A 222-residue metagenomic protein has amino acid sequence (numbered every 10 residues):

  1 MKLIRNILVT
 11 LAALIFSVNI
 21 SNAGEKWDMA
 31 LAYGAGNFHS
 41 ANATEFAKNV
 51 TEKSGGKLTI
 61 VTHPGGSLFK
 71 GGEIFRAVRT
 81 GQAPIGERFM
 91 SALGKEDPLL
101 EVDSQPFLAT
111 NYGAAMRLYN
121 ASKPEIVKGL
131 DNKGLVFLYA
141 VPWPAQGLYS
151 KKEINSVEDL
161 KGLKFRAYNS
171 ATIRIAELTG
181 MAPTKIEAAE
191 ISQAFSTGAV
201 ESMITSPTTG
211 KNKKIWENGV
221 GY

Functional and structural regions predicted by a protein language model:
M1-L8: Bacterial N-terminal signal peptides that target proteins for export
V9, A23-A114, K123-I126, L130-Y222: N-terminal secretory/targeting leader peptides
I15-A23: Sec/Tat signal peptide C-region and signal peptidase I cleavage site
